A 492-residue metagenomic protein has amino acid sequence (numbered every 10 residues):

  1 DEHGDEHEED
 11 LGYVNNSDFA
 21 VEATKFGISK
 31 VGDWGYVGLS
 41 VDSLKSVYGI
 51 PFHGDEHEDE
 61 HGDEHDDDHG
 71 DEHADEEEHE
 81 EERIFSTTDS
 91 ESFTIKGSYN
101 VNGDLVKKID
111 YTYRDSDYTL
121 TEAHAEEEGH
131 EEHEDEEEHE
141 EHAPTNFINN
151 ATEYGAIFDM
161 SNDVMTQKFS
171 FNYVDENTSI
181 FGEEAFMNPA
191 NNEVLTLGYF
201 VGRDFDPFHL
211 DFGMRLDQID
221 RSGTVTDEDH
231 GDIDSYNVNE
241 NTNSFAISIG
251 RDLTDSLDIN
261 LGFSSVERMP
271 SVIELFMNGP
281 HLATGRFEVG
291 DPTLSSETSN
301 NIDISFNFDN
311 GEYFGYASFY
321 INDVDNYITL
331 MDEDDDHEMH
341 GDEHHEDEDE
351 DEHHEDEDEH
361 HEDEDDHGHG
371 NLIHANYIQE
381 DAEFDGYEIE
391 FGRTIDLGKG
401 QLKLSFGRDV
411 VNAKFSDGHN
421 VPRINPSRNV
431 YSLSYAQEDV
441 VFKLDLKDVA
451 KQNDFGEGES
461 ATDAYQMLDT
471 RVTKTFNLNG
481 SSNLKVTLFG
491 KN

Functional and structural regions predicted by a protein language model:
E2-P51, F85-V106, S161-M165, Y199 (+1 more regions): Transmembrane beta-barrel wall of Gram-negative outer-membrane proteins
V14-A20, R83-D89, H142-N150, A185-E193 (+5 more regions): Replace "Gram-negative outer membrane beta-barrel proteins" with "bacterial and organellar outer membrane beta-barrel
E22-F26, D89-I95, N150-A156, E193-Y199 (+7 more regions): Hydrophobic, lipid-facing positions within transmembrane beta-strands of outer-membrane proteins
S29-D33, S40, S86, E91-F93 (+10 more regions): Conserved C-terminal beta-signal and adjacent last beta-strands/turns of outer-membrane beta-barrel proteins
G32-W34, S43-V47, D115-T119, N162-V164 (+12 more regions): Transmembrane beta-strands of outer-membrane beta-barrel pores
K45, H73, D117, Q218-G231 (+8 more regions): Surface-exposed extracellular loop regions of Gram-negative outer-membrane beta-barrel proteins, predominantly
T166-D258, G262-F263, M269-P270, P280-L282: Signature of Gram-negative outer-membrane beta-barrel scaffolds
P207, Y320-V324, G341-D342, H361-F455: Gram-negative outer-membrane beta-barrel transporters
